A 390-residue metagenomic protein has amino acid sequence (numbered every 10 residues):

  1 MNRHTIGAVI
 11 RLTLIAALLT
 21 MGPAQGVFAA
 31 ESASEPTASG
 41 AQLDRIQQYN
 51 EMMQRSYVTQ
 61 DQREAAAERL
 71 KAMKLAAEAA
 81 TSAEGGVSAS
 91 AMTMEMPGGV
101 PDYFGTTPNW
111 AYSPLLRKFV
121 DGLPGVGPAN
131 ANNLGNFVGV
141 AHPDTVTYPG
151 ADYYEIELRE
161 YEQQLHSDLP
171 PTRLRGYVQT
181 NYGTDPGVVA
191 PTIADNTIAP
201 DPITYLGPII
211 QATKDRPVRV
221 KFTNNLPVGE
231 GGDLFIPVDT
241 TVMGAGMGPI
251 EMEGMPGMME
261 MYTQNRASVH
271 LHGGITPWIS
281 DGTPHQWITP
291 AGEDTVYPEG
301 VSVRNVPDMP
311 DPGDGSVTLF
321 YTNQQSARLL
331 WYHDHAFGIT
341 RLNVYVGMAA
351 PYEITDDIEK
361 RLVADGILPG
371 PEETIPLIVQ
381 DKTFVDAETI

Functional and structural regions predicted by a protein language model:
N2-T13: Bacterial N-terminal signal peptides that target proteins for export
R11-P23: Bacterial N-terminal signal peptides
P23-S34: Signal peptide processing junction and immediate N-terminal pro/mature segment of secreted/exported proteins
E35-I390: Histidine-centered copper-binding motifs that mark active-site loops of extracellular/periplasmic copper enzymes
